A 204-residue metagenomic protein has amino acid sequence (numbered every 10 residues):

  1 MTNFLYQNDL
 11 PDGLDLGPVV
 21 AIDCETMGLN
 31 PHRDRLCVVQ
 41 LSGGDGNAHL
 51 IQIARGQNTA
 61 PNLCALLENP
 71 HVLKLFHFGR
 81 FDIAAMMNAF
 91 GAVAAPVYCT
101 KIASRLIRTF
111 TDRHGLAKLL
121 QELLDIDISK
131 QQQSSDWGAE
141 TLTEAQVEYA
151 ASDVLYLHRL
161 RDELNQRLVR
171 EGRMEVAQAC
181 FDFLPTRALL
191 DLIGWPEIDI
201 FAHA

Functional and structural regions predicted by a protein language model:
M1-A204: DEDD superfamily 3′-5′ metal-dependent exonuclease/proofreading module
